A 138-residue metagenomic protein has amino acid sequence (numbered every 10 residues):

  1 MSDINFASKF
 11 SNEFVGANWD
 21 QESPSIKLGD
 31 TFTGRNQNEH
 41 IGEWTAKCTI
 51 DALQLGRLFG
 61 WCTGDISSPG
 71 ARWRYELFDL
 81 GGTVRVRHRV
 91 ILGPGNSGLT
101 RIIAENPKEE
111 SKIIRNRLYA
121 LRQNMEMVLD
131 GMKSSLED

Functional and structural regions predicted by a protein language model:
M1-L28: Hydrophobic ligand-binding cavity/cleft-lining segments
N5, G29-T31, R85-I91: Short, mixed-charge, low-aromatic patches
F10, F59, N96: Active-site-proximal flexible loops/turns
V15, H40, P94: Surface-exposed, flexible loop/turn segments at secondary-structure boundaries
G16, L53-G60, L80-R85, I91: Eukaryotic helix-grip
N18-R72, Q123-G131, S135-D138: Glycine-rich portal/gate segments that line the openings of hydrophobic small-molecule binding cavities
D65-Q123: Beta-strand/loop substructures that line and gate deep hydrophobic ligand-binding cavities in soluble
